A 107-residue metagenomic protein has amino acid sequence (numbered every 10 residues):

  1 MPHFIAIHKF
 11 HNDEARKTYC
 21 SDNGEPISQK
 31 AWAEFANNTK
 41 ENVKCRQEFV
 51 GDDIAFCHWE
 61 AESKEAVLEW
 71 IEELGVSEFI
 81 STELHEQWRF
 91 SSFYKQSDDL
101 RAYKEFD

Functional and structural regions predicted by a protein language model:
M1-K44, F49-D53, E65, W88-D107: Short S/T/G/P-rich N-terminal loop/turn motif that feeds into the first structured element of a domain
K9, H58-E60: Short hydrophobic/aromatic beta-strand micro-patches that form the beta-sheet surface supporting nucleotide- or nucleic
N37, E60-F93: An amphipathic, aromatic/His-enriched active-site/gating alpha helix that lines ligand/cofactor pockets
